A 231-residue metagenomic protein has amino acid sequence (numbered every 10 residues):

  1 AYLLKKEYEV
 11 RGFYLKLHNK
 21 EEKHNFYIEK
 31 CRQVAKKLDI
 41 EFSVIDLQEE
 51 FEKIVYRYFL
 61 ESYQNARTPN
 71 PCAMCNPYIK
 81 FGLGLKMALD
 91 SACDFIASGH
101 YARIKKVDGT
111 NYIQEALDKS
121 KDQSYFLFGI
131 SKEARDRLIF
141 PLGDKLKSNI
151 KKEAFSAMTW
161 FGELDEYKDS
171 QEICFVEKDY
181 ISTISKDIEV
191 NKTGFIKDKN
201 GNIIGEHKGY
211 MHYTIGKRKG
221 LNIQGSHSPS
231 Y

Functional and structural regions predicted by a protein language model:
A1-F128, K147-N149: ATP-dependent adenylation/nucleotidyltransferase module used to activate substrates
A97-K105, G109-Y231: AMP-forming adenylation/ATP pyrophosphatase catalytic core
